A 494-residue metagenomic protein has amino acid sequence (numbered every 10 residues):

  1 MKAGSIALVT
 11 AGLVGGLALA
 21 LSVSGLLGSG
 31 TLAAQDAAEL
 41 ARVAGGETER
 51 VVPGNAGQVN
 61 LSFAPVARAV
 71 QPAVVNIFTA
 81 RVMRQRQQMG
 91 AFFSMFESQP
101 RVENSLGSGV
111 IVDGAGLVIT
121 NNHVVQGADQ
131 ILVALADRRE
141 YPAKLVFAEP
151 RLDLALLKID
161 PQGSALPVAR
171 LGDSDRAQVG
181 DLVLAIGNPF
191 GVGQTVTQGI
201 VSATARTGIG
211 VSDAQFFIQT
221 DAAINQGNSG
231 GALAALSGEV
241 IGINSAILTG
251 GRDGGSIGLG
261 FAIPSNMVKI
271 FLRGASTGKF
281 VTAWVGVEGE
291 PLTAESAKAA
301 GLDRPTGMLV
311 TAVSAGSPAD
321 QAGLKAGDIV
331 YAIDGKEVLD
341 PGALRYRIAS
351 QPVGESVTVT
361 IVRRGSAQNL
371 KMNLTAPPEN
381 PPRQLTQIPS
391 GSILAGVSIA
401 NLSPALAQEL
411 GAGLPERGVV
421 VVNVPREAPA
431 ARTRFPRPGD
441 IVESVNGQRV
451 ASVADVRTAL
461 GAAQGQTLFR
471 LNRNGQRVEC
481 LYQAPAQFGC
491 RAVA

Functional and structural regions predicted by a protein language model:
K2-T358, V362-A395, A400-A405, R417 (+3 more regions): Serine-dependent protease modules
A395-P429, P436-P438, V442: C-terminal accessory/binding modules appended to enzymatic or scaffolding proteins
V422-E427, A431-N474, Q483-A486: C-terminal soluble interaction/assembly domains
E479-A494: Short, low-complexity, Pro/Ser/Thr/Gly-rich segments in the mature regions of secreted, periplasmic
